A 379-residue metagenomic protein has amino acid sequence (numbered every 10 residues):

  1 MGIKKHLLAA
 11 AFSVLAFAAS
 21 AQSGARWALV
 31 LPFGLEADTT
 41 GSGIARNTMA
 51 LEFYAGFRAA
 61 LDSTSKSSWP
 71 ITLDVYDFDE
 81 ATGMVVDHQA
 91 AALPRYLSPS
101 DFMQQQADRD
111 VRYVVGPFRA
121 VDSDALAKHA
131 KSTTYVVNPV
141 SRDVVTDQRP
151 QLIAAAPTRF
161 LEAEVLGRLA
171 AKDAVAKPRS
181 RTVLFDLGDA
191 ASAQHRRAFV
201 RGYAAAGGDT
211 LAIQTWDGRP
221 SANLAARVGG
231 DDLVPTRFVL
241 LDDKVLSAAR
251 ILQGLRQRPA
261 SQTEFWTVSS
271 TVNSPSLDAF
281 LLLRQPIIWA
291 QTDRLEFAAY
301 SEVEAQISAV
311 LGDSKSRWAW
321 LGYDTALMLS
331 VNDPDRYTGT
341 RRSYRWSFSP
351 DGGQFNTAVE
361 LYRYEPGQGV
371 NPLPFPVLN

Functional and structural regions predicted by a protein language model:
A16-A19: N-terminal signal peptide c-region/cleavage motif recognized by signal peptidases
Q22-D101: N-terminal extracellular/periplasmic Venus flytrap/periplasmic-binding protein-like
A28-L29, A107-R119, V137-P139, S180-L187 (+4 more regions): Periplasmic-binding protein-like
K66-V86, Q151, R181-F185, Y203-P220 (+1 more regions): Short beta-strand elements in bilobed, periplasmic/extracellular small-molecule ligand-binding domains
S67-T146: Beta-alpha junction/loop-to-helix N-cap segments that form part of ligand/metal-binding clefts
R112-G208, N273-L277: Extracytoplasmic ligand/sensor domains, especially the bilobed periplasmic-binding protein
L252-L321: Extracellular/periplasmic periplasmic-binding protein-like sensory domains
V310-P374: Segments of small-molecule ligand-sensing domains
